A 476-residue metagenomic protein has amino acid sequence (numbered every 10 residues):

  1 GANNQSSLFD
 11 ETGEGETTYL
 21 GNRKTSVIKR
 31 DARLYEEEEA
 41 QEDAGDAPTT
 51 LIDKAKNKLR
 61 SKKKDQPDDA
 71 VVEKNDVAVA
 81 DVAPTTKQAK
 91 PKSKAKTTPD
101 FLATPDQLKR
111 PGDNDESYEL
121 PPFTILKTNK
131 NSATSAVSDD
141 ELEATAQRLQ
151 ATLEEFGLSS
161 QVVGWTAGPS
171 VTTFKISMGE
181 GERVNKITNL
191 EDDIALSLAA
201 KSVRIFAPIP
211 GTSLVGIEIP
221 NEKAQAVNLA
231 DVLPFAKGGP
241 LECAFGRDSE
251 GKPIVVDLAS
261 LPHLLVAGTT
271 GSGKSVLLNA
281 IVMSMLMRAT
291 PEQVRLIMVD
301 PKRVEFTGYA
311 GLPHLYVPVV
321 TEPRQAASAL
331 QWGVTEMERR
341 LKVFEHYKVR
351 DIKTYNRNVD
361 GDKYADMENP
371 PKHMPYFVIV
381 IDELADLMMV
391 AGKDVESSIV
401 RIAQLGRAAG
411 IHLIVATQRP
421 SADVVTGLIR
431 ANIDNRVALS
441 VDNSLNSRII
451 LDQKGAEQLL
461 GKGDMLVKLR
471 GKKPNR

Functional and structural regions predicted by a protein language model:
G1-H263: Low-complexity, intrinsically disordered P/S/T-rich segments
G15, Y19, G112, G181 (+5 more regions): P-loop NTPase motor-domain active sites and their immediate coupling elements
S132-E141, G179-R183, A267-S272, L312-Q331 (+4 more regions): Flexible beta-alpha connector loops of hexameric P-loop NTPases
A259, L286-R324, S328-A329, L428: P-loop NTPase switch/communication element
L277: Hydrophobic positions on the alpha1 helix immediately C-terminal to the Walker A/P-loop
A280, S284: Active-site signature of alpha/beta-hydrolase-fold catalytic machinery across serine- and Asp/Cys-nucleophile hydrolases
